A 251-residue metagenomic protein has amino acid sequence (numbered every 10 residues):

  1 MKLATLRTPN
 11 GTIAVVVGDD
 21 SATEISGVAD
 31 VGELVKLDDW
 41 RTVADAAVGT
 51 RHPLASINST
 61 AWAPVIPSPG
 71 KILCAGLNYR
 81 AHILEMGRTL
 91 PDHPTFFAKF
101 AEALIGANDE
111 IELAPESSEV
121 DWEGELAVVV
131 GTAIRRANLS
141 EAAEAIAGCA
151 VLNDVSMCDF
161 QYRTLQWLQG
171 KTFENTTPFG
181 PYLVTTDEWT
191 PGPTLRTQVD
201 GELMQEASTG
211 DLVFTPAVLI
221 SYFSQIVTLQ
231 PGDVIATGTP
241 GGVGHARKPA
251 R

Functional and structural regions predicted by a protein language model:
M1-P94: N-terminal non-catalytic cap/leader segment that marks the start of a structured domain
R7, C74-A75, A98, E123 (+3 more regions): Short beta-strand segments
T8-N10, A55, T60, V65 (+3 more regions): Catalytic-pocket segment enriched in acidic/His residues
P67, D121-E123, Q230: Residue-level recognition of short, solvent-exposed, well-ordered loop/turn junctions that link secondary-structure
L90-A107, W122: Structural signature of FAD isoalloxazine-binding scaffolds in flavoprotein oxidoreductases
G106-A127: A structural-propensity feature for long, helix-poor, extended segments
R135-A150: N-terminal accessory regions of nucleic-acid-interacting proteins
